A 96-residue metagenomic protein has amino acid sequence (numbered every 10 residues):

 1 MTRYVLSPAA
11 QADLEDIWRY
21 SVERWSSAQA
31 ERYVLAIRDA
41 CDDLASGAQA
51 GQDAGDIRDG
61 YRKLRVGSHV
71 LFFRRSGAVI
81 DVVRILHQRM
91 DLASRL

Functional and structural regions predicted by a protein language model:
M1-V34: Arg/Lys-rich, positively charged N-terminal/basic patches that mediate binding to nucleic acids
L14, W18, V34, R38-C41 (+2 more regions): Short amphipathic alpha-helical/adjacent loop interface patches that line ligand and macromolecule-binding sites
S21-R24, Y33-V34, R38, A54-Y61 (+1 more regions): Amphipathic, hydrophobic secondary-structure cores in small proteins
A30, Q52-A54, S94: Short, hydrophobic secondary-structure boundary micro-motifs
D42-S46: Short proline/glycine- and basic residue-enriched helix-capping loop/turn segments at helix->loop/beta transitions
Q49-V79: Basic/aromatic recognition patch in beta-strand/loop cores that engages polyanionic ligands
H69-V70, R74-L96: Enriched for short, Lys/Arg-rich terminal
